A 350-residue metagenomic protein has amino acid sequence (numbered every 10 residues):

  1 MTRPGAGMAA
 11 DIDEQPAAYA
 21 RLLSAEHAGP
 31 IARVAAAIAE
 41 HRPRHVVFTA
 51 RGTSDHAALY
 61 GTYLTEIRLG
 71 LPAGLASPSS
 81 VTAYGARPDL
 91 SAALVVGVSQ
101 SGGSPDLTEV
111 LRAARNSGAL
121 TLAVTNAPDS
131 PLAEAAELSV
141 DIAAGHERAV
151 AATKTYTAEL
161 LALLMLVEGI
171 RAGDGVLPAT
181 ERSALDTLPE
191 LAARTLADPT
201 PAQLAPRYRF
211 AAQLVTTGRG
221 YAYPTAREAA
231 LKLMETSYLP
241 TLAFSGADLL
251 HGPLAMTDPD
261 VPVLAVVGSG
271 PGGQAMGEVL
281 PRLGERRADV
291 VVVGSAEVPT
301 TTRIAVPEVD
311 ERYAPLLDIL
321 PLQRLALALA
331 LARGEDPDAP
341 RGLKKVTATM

Functional and structural regions predicted by a protein language model:
R3-P43, L138-I142, H146-P262, R333-M350: Active-site phosphate/pyrophosphate-binding segments
A20, T62-E66, G118, A230-M234 (+1 more regions): Generic helix-packing signal
A39-E190, R219, L254, P259 (+2 more regions): Glycine-rich phosphate-binding loops that contact phosphosugars or nucleotide phosphates
A229, M276-V279, D318, R341: Composition- and surface-driven signal marking solvent-exposed, interaction-prone regions in large proteins
E308, R312-M350: Generic C-terminus detector
